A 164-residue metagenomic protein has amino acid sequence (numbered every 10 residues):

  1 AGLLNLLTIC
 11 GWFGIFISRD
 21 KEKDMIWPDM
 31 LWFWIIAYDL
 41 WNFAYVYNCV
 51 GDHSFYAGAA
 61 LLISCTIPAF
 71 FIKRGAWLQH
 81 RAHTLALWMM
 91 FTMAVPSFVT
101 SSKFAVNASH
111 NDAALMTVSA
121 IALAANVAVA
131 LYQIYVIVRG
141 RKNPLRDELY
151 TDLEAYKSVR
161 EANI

Functional and structural regions predicted by a protein language model:
A1-A76: Generic multipass alpha-helical transmembrane bundles of integral membrane proteins
A57-N163: C-terminal transmembrane-bundle signature of multipass membrane proteins, characterized by strong activation on
